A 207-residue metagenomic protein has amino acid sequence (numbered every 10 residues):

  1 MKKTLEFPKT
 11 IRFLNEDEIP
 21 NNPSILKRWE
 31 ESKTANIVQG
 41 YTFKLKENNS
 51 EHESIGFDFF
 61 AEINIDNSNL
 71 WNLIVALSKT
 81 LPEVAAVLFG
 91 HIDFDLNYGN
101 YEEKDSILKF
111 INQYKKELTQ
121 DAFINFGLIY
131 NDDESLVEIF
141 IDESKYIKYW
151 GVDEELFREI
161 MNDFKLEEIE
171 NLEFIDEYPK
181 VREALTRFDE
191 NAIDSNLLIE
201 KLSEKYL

Functional and structural regions predicted by a protein language model:
M1-Y146, W150-L207: Structured alpha/beta or helical-core interaction and ligand-binding surfaces enriched in interleaved
